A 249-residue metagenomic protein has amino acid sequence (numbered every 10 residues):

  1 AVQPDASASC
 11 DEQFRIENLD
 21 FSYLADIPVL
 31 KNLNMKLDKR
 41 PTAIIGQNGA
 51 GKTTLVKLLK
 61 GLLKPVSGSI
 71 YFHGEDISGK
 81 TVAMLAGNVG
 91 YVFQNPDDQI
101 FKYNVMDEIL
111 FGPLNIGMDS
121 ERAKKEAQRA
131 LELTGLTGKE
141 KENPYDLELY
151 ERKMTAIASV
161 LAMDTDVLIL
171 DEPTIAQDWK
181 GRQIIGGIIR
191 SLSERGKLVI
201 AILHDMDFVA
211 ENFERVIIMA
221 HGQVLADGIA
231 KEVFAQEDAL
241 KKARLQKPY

Functional and structural regions predicted by a protein language model:
A1, Q223-Q246: Conserved beta-strand-loop-alpha-helix hinge in the C-terminal portion of ABC ATPase nucleotide-binding domains
K60: Helix-to-loop junction immediately C-terminal to a conserved catalytic motif
G68-D76, L85: Conserved ABC transporter NBD signature motif
E121-K139: Conserved ABC ATPase "signature" region
L168-D171: Catalytic Walker B motif of ABC-type/P-loop ATPase nucleotide-binding domains
L203-H204: H-loop/switch region of ABC-family ATPase nucleotide-binding domains
V209-E211: A short, surface-exposed alpha-helical micro-motif characterized by mixed small hydrophobic and charged/polar residues
